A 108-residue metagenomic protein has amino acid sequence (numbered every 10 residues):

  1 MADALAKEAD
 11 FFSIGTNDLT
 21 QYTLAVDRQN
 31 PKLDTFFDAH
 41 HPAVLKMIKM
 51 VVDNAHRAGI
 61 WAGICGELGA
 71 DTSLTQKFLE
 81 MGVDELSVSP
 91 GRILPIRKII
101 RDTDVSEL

Functional and structural regions predicted by a protein language model:
M1-L108: Conserved alpha/beta-domain cores
